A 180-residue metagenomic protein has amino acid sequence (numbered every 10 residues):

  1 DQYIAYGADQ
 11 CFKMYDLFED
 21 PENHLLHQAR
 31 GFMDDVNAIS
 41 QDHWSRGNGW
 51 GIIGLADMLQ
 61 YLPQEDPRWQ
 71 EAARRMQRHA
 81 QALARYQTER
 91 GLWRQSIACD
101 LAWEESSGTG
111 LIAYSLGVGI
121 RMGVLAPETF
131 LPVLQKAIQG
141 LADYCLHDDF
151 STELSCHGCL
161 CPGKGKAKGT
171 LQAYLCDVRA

Functional and structural regions predicted by a protein language model:
D1-Q2, W50-R68, L111-L125, A180: Well-ordered alpha-helical scaffold segments within catalytic/enzyme domains
I4-A8, Q41-S45, G49, D66 (+5 more regions): Non-membrane alpha-helical structural segments and their capping/turn regions in soluble enzymes
I4-Q28, A73-G91, V133-F150: Long, well-ordered core segments of solenoidal/helical folds
P21-H24, G47-L55, A84-Y86, T109: A structural motif
E22-H24, R30-D34, A102-S106: Active-site-proximal cap/lid insertion segments
L26-R46: Acidic/Ser/Thr-rich, low-complexity mid-to-C-terminal regulatory regions of eukaryotic proteins
I52-I97: Oxyanion-binding "anion nests"
W93, C99, W103-E104, G110-A180: CBM-like carbohydrate-recognition segments
